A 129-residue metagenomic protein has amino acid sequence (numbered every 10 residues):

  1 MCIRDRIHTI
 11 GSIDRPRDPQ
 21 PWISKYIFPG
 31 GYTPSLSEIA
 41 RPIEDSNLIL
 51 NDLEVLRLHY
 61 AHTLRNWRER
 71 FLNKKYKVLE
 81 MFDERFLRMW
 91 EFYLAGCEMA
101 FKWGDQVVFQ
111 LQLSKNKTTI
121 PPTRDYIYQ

Functional and structural regions predicted by a protein language model:
M1-I3: Short, small-residue-biased leader/transition segments that mark boundaries at the very start of proteins
I10-P121, Y128-Q129: Substrate-binding/catalytic lobe of Class I Rossmann-like enzymes that use SAM or dcSAM, i.e., the mid-to-C-terminal
